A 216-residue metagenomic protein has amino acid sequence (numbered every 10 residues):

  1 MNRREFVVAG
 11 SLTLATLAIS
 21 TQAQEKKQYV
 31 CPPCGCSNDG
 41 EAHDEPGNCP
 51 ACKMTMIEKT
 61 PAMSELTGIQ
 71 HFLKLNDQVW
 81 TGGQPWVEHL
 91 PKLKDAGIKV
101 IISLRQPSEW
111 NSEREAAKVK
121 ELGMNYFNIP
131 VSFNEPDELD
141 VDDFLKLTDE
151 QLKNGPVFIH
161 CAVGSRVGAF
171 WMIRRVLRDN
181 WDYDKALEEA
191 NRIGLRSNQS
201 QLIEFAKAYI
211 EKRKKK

Functional and structural regions predicted by a protein language model:
E5-Q24: N-terminal export signals
G10, F170-R175: Hydrophobic residues on the short alpha-helix immediately C-terminal to a glycine-rich phosphate/catalytic loop
I19-G68: Intrinsically disordered, low-complexity terminal tails/loops enriched in metal-binding residues
C49, A117-V119, A190: A generic structural signal for well-ordered alpha-helical segments
A62-G83: Mobile, glycine- and charge-enriched loop segments and immediately flanking short secondary-structure elements within
W80-N154, R178: Cysteine-based protein phosphatase catalytic domain of the PTP/DSP
L147-P156, I173-K216: PTP/DSP superfamily signal
V157-G168: A phosphate-binding catalytic loop at a beta-strand-loop-alpha-helix junction that coordinates phosphoryl groups
